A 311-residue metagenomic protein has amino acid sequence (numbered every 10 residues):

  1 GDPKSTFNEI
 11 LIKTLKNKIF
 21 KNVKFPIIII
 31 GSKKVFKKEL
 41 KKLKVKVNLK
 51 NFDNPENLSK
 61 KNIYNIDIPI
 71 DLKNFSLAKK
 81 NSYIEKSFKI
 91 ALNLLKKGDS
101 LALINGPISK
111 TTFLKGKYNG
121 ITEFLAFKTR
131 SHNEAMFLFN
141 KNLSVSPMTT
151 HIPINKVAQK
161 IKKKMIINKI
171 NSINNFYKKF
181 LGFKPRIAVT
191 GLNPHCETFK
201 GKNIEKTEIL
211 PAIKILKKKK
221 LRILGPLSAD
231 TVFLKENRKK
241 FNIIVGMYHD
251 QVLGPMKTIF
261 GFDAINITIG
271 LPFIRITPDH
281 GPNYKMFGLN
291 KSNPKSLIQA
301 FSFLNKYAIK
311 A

Functional and structural regions predicted by a protein language model:
G1-A311: Anion-binding alpha/beta catalytic cores of soluble intermediary-metabolism enzymes, centered on
